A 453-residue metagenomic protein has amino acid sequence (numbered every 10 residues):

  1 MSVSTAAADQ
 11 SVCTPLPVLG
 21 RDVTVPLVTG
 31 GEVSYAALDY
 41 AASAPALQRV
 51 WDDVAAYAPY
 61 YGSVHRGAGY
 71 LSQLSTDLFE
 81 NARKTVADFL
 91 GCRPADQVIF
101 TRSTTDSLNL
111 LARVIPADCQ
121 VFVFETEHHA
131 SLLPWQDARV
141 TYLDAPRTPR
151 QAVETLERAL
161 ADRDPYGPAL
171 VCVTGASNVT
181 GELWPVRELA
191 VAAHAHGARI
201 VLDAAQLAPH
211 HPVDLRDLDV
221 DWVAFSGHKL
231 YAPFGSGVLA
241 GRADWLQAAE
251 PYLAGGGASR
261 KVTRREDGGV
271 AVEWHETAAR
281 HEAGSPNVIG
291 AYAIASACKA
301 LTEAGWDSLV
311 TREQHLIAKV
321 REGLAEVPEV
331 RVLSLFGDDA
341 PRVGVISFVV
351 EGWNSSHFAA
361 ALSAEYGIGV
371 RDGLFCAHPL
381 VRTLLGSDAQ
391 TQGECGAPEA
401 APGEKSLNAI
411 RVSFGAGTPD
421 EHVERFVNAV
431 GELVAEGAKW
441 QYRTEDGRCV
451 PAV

Functional and structural regions predicted by a protein language model:
M1-V453: Pyridoxal 5′-phosphate
